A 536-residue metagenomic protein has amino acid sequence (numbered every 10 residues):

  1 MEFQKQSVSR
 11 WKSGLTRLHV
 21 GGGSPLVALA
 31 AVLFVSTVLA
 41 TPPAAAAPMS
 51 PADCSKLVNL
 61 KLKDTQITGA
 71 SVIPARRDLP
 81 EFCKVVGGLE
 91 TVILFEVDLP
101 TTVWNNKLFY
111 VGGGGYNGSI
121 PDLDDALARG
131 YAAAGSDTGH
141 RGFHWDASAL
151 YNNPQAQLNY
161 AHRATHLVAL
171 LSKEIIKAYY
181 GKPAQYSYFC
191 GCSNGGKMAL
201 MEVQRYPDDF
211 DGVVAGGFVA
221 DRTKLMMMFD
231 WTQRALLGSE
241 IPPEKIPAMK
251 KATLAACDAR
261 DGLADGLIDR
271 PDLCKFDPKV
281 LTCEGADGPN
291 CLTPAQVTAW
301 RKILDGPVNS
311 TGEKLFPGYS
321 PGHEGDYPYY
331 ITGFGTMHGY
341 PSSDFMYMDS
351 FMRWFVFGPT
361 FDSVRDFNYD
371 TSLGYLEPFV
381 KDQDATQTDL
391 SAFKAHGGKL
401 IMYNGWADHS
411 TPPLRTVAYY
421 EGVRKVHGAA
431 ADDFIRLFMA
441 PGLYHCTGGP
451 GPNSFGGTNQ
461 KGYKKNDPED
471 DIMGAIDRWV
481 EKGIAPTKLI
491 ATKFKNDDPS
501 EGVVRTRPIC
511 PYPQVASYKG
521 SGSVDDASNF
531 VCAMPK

Functional and structural regions predicted by a protein language model:
M1-G23: N-terminal secretory signal peptides that target proteins for export/translocation
G22-V38: Bacterial N-terminal signal peptides
P42-K107, N117-P121, L263, L267-I268 (+5 more regions): Catalytic-loop region of hydrolases
G114-P183, M227-M228, A235-L236, T360-D382 (+1 more regions): Cap/lid segment of the alpha/beta-hydrolase catalytic domain
G191-G195, A199: Gly/Ala-rich beta-loop-alpha elbow adjacent to hydrolase catalytic centers
M201-V203, D208-V308, N453-P468: A catalytic-pocket lid/entrance helix-loop region that shapes and gates access to the active site across common
M402-N404: Short beta-strand/loop motif that positions the catalytic acidic residue of the alpha/beta-hydrolase fold
S410-L414: Conserved alpha/beta-hydrolase "acid-adjacent" motif
